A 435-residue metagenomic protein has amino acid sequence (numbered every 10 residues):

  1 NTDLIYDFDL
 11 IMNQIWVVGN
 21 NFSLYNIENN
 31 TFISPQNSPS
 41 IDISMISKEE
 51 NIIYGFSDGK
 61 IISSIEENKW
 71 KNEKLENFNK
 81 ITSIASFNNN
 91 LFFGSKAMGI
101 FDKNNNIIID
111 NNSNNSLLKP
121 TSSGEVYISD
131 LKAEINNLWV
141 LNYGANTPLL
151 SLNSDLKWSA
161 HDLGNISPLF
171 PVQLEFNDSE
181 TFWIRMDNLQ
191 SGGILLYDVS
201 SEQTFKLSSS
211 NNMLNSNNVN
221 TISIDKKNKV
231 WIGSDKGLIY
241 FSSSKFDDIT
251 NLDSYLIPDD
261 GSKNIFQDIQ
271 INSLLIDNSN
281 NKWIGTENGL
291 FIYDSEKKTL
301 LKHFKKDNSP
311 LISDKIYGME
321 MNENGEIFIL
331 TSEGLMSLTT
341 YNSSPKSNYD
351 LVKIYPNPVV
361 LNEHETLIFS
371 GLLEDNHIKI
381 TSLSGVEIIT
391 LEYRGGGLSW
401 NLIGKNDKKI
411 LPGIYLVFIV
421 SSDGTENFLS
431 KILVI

Functional and structural regions predicted by a protein language model:
N1-V352, E387: Carboxylate-rich, polar loop motifs that coordinate divalent cations or form catalytic acidic clusters
F22, S273, L290, H377-I378 (+2 more regions): Generic short beta-strand
I316-Y317, N362-L367, G413: Repeat-blade elements of multi-bladed beta-propeller folds
E326, L411-L416: Short, conserved beta-strand segments of beta-strand-rich sandwich/propeller modules, principally
S347-K379, G397-N406: Glycine-centered coil/turn sites that cap beta-strands in beta-rich domains
H377-I388, Y415: Short, glycine-anchored, charge-dense loop/turn motifs used at functional sites
E387-I410, S421-T425: Glycine-centered tight-turn motifs at strand-turn-strand junctions
L416-I435: C-terminal tail/sorting-segment detector
